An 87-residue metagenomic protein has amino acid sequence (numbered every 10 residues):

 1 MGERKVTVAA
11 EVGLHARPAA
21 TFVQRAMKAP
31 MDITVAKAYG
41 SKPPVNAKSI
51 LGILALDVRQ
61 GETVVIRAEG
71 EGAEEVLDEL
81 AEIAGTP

Functional and structural regions predicted by a protein language model:
M1-A10: Short amphipathic
E3, A20, E79: Long, contiguous binding/interaction regions
R4, M31-I33, E62-V64: Conserved beta-strand core positions
A9-G52, L56-V58: Compact, glycine-rich, soluble single-domain proteins
L54-P87: C-terminal structural segments of small proteins and small subunits
